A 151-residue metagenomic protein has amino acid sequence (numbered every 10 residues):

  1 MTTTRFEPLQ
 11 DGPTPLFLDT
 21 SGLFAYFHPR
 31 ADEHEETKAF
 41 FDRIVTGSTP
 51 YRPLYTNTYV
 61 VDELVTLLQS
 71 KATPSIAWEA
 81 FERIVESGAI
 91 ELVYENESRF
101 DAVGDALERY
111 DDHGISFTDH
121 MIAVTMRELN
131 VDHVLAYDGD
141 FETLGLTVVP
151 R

Functional and structural regions predicted by a protein language model:
M1-Q10, A123, L129-R151: Acidic, PIN/NYN-like endoribonuclease modules and their adjacent C-terminal/linker elements
M1-T56, Q69-E79: Short, well-structured N-terminal submotif of metal-dependent ribonuclease cores
P50-P53, A89-E91, N130-D132: Short active-site oxyanion
V65-V93: Helix-adjacent hinge/juxtasegments
E91-E95, V149-R151: Short acidic-hydrophobic, aromatic-tinged amphipathic segments that line or gate anion-handling sites
V93-D132: Active-site neighborhoods of divalent-metal-dependent phosphate/nucleic-acid chemistry enzymes
